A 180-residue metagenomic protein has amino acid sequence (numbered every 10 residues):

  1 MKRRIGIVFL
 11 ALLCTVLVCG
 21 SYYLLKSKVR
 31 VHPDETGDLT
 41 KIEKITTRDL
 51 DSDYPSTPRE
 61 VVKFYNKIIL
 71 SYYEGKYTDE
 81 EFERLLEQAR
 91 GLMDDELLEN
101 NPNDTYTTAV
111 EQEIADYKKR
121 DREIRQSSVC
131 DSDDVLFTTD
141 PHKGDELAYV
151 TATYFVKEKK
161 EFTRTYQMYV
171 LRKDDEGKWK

Functional and structural regions predicted by a protein language model:
M1-E43: Amphipathic, hydrophobic N-terminal targeting peptides for secretion and organelle import
M1-R3, V150-T151, T163: Long, acidic/polar, low-complexity amphipathic helices and coiled-coil-like
C19-L24, I45-T46, N100-T108, E123-S128 (+1 more regions): Short low-complexity stretches enriched in small and charged residues
S21-H32, T46-P55, C130-S132, Q167: Phosphate-binding glycine-rich loops and adjacent basic patches that engage nucleotide phosphates, nucleic-acid
K28-T40, R164-K180: Short beta-strand edge/turn micro-motifs at domain boundaries
T40-D121: Core segments of small alpha/beta cavity-forming domains
V61, A148, T165-Q167: Hydrophobic core residues within well-ordered beta-strands of beta-rich domains
A109-K160: Surface-exposed, charged secondary-structure patches
